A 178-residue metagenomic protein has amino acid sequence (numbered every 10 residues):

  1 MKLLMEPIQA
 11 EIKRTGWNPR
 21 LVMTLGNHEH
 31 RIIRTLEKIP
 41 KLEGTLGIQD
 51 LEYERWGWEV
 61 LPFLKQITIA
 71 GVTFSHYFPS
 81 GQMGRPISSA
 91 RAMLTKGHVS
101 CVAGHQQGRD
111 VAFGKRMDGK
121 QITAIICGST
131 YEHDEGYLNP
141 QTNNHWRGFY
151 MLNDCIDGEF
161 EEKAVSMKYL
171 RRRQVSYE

Functional and structural regions predicted by a protein language model:
M1-R55: Core catalytic region of metal-dependent phosphoesterases/phosphodiesterases, especially metallo-beta-lactamase-like
W17, W56-W58, W146, F160: A residue-identity detector for tryptophan
R20-L25, V60, F74-H76, V102-A103: A structural signal for short, well-ordered beta-strand segments and their strand-loop junctions that often border
I33-K38, S88, K115, L138 (+1 more regions): General "foldedness" signal
L51-A70: Short acidic low-complexity segments
A70-M167: Conserved beta-sheet core of the metallophosphoesterase superfamily
K163-Y177: Short, solvent-exposed aromatic-acidic interface loops
